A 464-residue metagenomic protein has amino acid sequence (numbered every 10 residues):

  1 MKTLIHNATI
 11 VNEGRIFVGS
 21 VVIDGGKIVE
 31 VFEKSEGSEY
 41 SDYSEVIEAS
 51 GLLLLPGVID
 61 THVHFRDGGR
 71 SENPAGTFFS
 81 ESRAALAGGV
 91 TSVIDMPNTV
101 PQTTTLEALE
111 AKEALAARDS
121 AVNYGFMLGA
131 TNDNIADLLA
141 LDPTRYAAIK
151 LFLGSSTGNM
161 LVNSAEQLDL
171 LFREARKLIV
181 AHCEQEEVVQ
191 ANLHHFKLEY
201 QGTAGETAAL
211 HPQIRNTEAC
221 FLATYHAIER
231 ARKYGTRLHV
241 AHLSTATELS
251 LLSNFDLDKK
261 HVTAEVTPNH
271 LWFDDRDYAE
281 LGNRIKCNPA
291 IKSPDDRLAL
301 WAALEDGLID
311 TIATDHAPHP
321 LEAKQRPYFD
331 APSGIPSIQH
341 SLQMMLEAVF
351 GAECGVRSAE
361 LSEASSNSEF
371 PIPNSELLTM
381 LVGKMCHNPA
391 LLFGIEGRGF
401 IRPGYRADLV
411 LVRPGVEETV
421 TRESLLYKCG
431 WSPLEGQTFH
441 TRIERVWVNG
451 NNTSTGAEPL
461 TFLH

Functional and structural regions predicted by a protein language model:
M1-L4, T9-P56: Histidine-rich, glycine-flanked metal-binding segment
A8, P327, R406-H464: C-terminal cap of metal-dependent C-N hydrolases
A8, V21, G26, G51 (+15 more regions): Divalent metal-coordination and catalytic microenvironments
L52-D119: Metal-associated gating/positioning segment near the N- to mid-region
A114-A130: A glycine-rich helix N-cap at a beta->alpha junction
A136-I312: Histidine/acidic residue-rich metal-binding segments in metalloenzymes
A209-H226, R230-G235, R284, E305 (+4 more regions): His/Asp/Glu-enriched, well-ordered alpha-helical/loop segment that forms or immediately abuts the divalent-metal
R357, P371-P373: Compositionally biased, intrinsically disordered low-complexity segments enriched in Pro/Arg/Gln/His
